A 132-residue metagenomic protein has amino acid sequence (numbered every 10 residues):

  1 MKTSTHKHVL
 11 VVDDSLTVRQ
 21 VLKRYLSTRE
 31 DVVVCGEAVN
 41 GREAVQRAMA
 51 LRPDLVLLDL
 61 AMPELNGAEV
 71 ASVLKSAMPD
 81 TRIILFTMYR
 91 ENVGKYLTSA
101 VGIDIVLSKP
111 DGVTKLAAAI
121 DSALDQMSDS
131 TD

Functional and structural regions predicted by a protein language model:
M1-H8, T114-D132: Non-catalytic signal-transmission and effector/linker regions of two-component phosphorelay proteins
H6-V18, L22-L26: Conserved acidic segment of CheY-like receiver
D31-V39, R47: Short hydrophobic/Thr-rich beta-strand motif most characteristic of the beta2 strand and flanking loop of CheY-like
N40-E43, N66-V70: Acidic catalytic/metal-coordinating carboxylates
L51-L57: Active-site beta3 strand of CheY-like receiver
M62: Receiver (REC) domain active-site loop signature in two-component systems and cognate sites in sensor histidine kinases
E69, R90-L107, D111-A118: Alpha4 helix (beta4-alpha4-beta5 surface) of REC/receiver domains from two-component response regulators
